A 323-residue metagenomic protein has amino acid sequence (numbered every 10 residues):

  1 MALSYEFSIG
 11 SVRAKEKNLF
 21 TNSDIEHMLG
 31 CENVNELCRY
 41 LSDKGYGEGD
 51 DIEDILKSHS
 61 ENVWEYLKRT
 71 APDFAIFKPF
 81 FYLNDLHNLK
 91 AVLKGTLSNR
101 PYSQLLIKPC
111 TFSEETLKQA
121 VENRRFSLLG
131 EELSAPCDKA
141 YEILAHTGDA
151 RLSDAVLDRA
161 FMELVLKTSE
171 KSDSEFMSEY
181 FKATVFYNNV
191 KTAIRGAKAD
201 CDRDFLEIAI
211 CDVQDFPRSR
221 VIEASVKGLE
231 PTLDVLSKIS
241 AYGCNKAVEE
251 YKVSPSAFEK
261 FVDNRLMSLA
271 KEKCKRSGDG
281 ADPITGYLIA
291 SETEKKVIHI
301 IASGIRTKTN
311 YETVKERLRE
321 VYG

Functional and structural regions predicted by a protein language model:
M1-G323: N-terminal domain-start signal
